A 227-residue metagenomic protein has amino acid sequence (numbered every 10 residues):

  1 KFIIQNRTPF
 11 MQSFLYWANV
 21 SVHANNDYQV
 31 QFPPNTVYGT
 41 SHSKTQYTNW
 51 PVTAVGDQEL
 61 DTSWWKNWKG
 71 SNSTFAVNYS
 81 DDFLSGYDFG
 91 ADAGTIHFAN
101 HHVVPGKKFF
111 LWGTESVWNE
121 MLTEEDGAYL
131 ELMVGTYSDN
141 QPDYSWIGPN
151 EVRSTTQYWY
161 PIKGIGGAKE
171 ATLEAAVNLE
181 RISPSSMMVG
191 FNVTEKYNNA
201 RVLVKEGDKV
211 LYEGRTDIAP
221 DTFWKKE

Functional and structural regions predicted by a protein language model:
F2, S145-I162: Short Pro-Gly-centered flexible turn/kink motifs
I3-P9, F191-V193: Asparagine-centered strand-capping/turn motif at beta-strand->loop junctions
N6-P9, I162-K163, G207: Short coil/turn motifs at secondary-structure junctions
R7-V152: A contiguous, surface-exposed recognition patch within enzymatic or periplasmic domains that forms
P9-Y16, A168-K169, N199-L203: Short, hydrophobic/aromatic beta-strand segments
I165-Y197: Surface beta-strand/loop "capping" patches
S186-R215: Beta-strand-rich binding/interaction modules
I218-K226: Aromatic sugar-binding surface patches on proteins that engage polysaccharides or sugar-phosphate polymers
